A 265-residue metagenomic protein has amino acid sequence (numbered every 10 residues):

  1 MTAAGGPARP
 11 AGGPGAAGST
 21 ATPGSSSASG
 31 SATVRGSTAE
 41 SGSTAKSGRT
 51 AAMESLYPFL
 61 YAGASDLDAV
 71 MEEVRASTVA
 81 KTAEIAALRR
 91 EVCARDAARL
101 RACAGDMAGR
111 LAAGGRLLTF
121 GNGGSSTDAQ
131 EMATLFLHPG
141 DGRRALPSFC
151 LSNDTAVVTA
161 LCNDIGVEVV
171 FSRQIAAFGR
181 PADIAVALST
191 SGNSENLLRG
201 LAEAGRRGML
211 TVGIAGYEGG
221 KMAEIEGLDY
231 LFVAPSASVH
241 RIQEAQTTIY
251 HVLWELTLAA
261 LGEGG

Functional and structural regions predicted by a protein language model:
T2, K46-C93: Cofactor-/ligand-binding subdomain signature composed of acidic, glycine-rich, tryptophan-containing flexible loops
A3-T50: Intrinsically disordered, low-complexity terminal tails and inter-domain linkers enriched for S/T/G/P/D/E
V92-A113: A short, well-structured juxtamembrane/interface segment
D106-G179: Glycine-rich, small/polar surface segments that engage phosphate groups of diverse ligands
S126-Q130, N193-G200: Short glycine/serine/threonine-rich phosphate/pyrophosphate-binding segments that cradle anionic phosphate groups
L137, L201-G205: Surface-exposed amphipathic alpha-helices with a cationic face
A177, H240-G265: A charged, well-structured terminal subsegment
I214-Y230: Short, glycine/polar-rich helix-capping loops at beta-to-alpha or helix-loop-helix junctions that flank or form
